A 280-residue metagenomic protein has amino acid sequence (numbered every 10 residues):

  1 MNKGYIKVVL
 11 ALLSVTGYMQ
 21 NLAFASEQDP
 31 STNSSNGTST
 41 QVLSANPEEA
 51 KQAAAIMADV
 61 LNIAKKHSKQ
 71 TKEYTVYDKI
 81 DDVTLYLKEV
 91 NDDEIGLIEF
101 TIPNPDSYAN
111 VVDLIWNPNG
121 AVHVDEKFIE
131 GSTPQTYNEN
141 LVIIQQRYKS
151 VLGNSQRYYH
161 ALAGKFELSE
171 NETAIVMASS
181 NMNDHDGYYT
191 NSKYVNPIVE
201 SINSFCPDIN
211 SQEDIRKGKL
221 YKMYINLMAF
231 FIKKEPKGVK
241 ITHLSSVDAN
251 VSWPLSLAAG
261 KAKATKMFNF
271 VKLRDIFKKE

Functional and structural regions predicted by a protein language model:
N2-E280: Eukaryotic helix-grip
